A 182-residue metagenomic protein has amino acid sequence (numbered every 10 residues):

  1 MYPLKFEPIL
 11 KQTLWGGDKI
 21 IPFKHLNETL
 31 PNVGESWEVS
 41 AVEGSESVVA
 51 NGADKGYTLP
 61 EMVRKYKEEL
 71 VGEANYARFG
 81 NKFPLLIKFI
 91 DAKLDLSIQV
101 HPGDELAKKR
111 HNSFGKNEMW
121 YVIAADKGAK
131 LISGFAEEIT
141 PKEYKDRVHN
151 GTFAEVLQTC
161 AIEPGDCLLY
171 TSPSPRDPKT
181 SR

Functional and structural regions predicted by a protein language model:
M1-I139: Transition-metal
D146-F153: Short, structured beta-strand/loop micro-motifs enriched in basic residues and often containing a Trp
Y170-D177: Conserved small/polar residues in nucleotide/adenosyl-binding loops
S181-R182: Hydrophobic alpha-helical segments, chiefly the membrane-spanning helices and signal/signal-anchor peptides
